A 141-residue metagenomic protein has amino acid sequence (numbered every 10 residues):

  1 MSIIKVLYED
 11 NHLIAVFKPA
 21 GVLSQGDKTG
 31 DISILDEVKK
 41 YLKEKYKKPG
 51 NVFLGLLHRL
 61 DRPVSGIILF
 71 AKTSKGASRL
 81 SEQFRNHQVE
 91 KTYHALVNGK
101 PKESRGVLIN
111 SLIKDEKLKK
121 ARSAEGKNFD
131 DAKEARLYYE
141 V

Functional and structural regions predicted by a protein language model:
M1-V141: RNA pseudouridine synthases
